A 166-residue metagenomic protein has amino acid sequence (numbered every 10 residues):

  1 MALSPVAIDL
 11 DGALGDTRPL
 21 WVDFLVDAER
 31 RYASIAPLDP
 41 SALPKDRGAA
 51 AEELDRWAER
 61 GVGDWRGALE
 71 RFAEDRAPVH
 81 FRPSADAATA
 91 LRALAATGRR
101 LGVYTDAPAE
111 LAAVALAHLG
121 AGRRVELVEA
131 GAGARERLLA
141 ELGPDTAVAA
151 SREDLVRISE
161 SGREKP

Functional and structural regions predicted by a protein language model:
M1-A2, A95, A109, A113-P166: Asp-based, Mg2+/Mn2+-dependent phosphohydrolase catalytic module
A2-A85: N-terminal helical cap/lid subdomain that shapes the substrate entry/recognition surface in HAD-like hydrolases
P5-A7, G102, T146-A147: Hydrophobic "anchor" residues on beta-strands that sit immediately upstream of conserved functional sites
S34, R99, P144: Short glycine/serine/threonine/alanine-rich loop segments
D75-V103, A113: Short, acidic loop-to-helix structural element flanking the phosphoryl-transfer center in phosphate-processing enzymes
T105-A107: Conserved phosphate-coupling serine/threonine residues in phosphotransfer and NTP-handling enzymes
